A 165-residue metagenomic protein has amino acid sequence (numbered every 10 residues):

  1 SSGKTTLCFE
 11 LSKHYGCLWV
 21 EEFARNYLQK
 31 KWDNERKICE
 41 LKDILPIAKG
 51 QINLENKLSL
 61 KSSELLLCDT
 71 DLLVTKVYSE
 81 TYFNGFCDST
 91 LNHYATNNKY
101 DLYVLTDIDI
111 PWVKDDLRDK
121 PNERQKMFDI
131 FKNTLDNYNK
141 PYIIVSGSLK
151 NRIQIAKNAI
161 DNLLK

Functional and structural regions predicted by a protein language model:
S1: Walker A (P-loop) phosphate-binding loop of P-loop NTPases
K4: Conserved lysine of the Walker
F9, K13, N133, N158: Short, well-ordered alpha-helices that flank and scaffold nucleotide-derived cofactor binding pockets
F9, K13-I52: Conserved substrate/cofactor phosphate-moiety recognition/catalytic segment in nucleotide-dependent phosphotransferases
F23, T70-L73, D107-D109: Anionic group-transfer/hydrolysis microenvironments
E35-N84: Conserved nucleotide-sensing/catalytic segment adjacent to the nucleotide-binding pocket in NTP-handling enzymes
Y82-N151, K157: A glycine- and Lys/Arg-enriched "phosphate-lid" helix/loop adjacent to the NTP-binding pocket of small-molecule kinases
